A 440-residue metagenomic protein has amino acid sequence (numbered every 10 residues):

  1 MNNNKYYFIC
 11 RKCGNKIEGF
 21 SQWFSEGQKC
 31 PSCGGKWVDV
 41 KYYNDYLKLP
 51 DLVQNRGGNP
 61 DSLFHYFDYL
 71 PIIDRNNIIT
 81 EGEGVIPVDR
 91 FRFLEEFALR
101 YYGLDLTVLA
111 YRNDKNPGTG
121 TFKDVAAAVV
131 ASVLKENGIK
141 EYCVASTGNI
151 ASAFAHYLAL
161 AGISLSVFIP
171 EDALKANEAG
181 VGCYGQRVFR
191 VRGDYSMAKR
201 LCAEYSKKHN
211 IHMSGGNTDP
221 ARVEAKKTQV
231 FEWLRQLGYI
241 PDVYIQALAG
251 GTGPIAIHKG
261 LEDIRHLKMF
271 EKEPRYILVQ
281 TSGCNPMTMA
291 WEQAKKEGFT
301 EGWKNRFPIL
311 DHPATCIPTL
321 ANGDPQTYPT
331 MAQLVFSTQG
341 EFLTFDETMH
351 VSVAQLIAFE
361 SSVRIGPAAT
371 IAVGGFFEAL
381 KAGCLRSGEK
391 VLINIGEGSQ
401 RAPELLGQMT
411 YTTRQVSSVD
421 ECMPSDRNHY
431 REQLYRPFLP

Functional and structural regions predicted by a protein language model:
M1-P440: PLP-dependent amino-acid enzyme catalytic core
